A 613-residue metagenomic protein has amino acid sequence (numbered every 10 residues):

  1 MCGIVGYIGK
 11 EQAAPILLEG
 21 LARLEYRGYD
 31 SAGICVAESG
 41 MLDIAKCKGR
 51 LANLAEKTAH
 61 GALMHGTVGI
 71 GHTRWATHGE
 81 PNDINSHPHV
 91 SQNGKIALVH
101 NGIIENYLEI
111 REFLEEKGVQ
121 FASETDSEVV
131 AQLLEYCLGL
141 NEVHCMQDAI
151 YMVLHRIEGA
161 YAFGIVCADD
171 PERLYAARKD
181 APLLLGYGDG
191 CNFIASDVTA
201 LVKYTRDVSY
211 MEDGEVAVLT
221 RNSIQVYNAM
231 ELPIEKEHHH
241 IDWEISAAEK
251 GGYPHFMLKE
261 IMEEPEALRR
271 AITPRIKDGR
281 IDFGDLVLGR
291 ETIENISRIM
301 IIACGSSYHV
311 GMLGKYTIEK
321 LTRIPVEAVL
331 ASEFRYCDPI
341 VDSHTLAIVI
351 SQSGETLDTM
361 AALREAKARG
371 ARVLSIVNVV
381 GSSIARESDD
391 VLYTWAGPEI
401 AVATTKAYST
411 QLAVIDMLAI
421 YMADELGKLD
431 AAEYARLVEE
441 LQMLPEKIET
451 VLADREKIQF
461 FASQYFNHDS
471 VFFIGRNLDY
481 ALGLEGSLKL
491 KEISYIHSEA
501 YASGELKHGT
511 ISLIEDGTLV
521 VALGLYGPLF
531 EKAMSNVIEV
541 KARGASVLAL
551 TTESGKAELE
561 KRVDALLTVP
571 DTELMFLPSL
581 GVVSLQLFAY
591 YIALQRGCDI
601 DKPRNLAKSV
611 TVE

Functional and structural regions predicted by a protein language model:
M1-K250, P254, E266-S297, Y336 (+6 more regions): Conserved short alpha-helical segments that host acidic/polar catalytic motifs at enzyme active sites
Y7-K10, H100, Q120, E124 (+19 more regions): Hydrophobic alpha-helical scaffolding
E11, D30, E38, S223-Q225 (+2 more regions): Gly/His-enriched, cation/cofactor- and phosphate-binding structural elements
T67, G71-I84, K277-R290, G314-I350 (+1 more regions): Glycine-rich oxoanion-binding loops at beta->alpha junctions
V68, I96, R298-M300, L346 (+3 more regions): Structural motif
E231, S546, T572-E613: Generic C-terminus detector
E264-L268, I272-M300, D390-L519, L529 (+1 more regions): Active-site phosphate/pyrophosphate-binding segments
E294-R436, E440-M443, L523-P528, K532-A565 (+2 more regions): Glycine-rich phosphate-binding loops that contact phosphosugars or nucleotide phosphates
